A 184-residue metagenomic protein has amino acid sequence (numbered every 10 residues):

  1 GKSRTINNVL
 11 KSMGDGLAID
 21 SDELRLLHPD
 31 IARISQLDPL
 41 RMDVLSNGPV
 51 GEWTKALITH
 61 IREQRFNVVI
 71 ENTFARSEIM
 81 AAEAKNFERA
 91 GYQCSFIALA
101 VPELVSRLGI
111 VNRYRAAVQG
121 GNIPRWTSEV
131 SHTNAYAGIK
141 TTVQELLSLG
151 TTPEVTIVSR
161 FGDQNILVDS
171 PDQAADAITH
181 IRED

Functional and structural regions predicted by a protein language model:
G1-K11: Glycine-rich phosphate-binding P-loop
I6, I58, A84, K140-L147: Short amphipathic alpha-helical segments and helix-helix/interface helices
N8-V9, E83-N86, I110: "Short basic amphipathic alpha-helical interaction patches in structured regions
G14-A90, T127: Conserved nucleotide-sensing/catalytic segment adjacent to the nucleotide-binding pocket in NTP-handling enzymes
A18, F96, V155-I157: Conserved beta-strand scaffold positions in the cores of enzyme catalytic domains, especially in NTP/NDP-utilizing
L24-R25, A75-R76, A100-V105, G162-Q164: Conserved nucleotide-binding/hydrolysis micro-motifs of P-loop NTPases
R89-V111: Conserved phosphate-donor/acceptor-positioning beta-strand/loop module used by diverse small-molecule
L108-D184: Conserved GTP-binding G-domain of TRAFAC-class P-loop NTPases and closely related GTPase folds
